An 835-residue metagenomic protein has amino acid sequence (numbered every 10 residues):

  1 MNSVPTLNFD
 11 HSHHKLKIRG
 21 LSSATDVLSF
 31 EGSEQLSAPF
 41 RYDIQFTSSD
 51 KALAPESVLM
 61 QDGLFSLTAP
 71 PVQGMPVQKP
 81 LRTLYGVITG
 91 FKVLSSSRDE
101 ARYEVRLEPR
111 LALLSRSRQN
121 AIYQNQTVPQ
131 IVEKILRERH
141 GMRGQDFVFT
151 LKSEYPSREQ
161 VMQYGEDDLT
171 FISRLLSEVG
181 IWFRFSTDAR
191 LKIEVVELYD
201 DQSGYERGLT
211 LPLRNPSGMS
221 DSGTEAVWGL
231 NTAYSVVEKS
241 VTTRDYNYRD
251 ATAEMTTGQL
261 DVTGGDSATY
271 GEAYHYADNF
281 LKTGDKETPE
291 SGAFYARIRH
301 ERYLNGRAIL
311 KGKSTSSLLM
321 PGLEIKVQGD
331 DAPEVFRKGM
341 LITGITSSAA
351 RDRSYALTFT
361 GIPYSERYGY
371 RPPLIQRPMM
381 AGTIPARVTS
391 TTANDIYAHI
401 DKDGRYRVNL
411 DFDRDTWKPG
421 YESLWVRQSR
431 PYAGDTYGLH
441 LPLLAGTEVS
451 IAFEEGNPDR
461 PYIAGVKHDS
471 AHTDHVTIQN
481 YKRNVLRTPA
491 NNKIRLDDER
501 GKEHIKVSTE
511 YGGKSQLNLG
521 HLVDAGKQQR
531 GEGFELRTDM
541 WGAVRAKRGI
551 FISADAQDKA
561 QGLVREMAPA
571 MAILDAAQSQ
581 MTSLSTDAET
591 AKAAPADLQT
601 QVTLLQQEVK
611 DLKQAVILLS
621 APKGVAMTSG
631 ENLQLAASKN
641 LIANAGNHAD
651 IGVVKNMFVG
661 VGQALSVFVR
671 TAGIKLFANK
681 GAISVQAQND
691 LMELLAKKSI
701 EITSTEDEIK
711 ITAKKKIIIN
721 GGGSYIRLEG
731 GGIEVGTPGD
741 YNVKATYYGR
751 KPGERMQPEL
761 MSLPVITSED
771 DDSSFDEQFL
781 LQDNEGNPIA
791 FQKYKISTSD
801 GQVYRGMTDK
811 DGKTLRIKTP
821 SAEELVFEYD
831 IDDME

Functional and structural regions predicted by a protein language model:
M1-E835: Amphipathic alpha-helical and helix-coil boundary elements used as assembly and membrane-proximal scaffolds
